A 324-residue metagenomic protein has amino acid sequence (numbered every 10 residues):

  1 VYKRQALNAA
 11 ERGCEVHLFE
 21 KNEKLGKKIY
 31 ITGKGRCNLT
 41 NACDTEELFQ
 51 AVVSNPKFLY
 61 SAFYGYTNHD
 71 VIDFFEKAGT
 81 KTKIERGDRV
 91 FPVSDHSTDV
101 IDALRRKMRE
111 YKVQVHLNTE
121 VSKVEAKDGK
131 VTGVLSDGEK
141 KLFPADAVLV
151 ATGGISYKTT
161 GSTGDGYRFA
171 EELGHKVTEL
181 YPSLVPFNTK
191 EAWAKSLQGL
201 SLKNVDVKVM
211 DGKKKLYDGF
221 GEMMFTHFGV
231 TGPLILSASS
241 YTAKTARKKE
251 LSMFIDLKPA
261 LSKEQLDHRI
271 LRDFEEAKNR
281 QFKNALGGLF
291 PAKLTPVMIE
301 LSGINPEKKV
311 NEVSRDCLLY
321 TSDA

Functional and structural regions predicted by a protein language model:
V1-Q5, Y320-A324: Conserved small/polar residues in nucleotide/adenosyl-binding loops
E11-I29: Glycine-rich FAD pyrophosphate-binding loop
E23-L25, Y30-I31, L39, T45-E46 (+2 more regions): An anion/pyrophosphate-binding glycine-rich loop and adjacent beta-alpha core in soluble alpha-beta enzymes
R36-K83: Glycine-rich active-site loop/strand segments that organize a redox cofactor
Y60-T67, D88-R105, Y157-G161, N311-R315: Short beta-strand to alpha-helix junction loop
Y111-V121: A conserved beta-strand/loop element that lines the FAD pocket in flavoprotein oxidoreductases
E125-L142: Conserved beta-strand-loop-beta-strand element in the redox core of flavoprotein oxidoreductases
F143-I155, M223-T226: Short hydrophobic core segments
